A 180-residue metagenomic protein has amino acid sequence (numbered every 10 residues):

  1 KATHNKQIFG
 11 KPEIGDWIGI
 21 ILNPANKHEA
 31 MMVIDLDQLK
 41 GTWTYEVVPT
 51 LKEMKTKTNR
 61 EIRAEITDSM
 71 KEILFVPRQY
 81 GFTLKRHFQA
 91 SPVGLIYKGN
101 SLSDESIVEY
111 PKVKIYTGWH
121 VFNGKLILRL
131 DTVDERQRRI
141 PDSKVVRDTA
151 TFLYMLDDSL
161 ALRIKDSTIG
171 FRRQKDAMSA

Functional and structural regions predicted by a protein language model:
K1-G118, F122-A180: Lipid interaction determinants
